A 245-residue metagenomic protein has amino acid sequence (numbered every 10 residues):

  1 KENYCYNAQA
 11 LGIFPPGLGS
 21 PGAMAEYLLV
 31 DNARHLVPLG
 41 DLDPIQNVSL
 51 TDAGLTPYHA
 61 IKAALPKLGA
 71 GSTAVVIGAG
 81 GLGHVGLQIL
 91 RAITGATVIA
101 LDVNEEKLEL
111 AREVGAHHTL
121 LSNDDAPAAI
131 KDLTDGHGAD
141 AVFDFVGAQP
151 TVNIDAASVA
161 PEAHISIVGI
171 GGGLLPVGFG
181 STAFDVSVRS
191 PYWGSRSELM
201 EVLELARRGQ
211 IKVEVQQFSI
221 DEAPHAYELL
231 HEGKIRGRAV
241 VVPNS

Functional and structural regions predicted by a protein language model:
K1-L36: Glycine-rich phosphate/adenylate-binding loop and adjacent beta-alpha elements of nucleotide- or dinucleotide-binding
H35, G40-D124, A128-A129, F143: Mid-domain Rossmann-like dinucleotide-binding core that forms the NAD(H)/NADP(H) cofactor-binding site
L36, V75, I99, H164-S166 (+3 more regions): Structural detector of well-ordered beta-strand residues that form the stable sheet scaffold of enzyme domains
H137-F143: Short SAM/SAH-binding signature in class I
V146-G147, G169-I170: Short glycine-/small-residue-rich Rossmann-like dinucleotide-binding loops
N153-A157, L199-S245: C-terminal hydrophobic helical "lid"/dimerization subdomain of Rossmann-like NAD(P)H-dependent oxidoreductases
V159-P161: Helix-to-beta-strand junctions that scaffold the AdoMet/dcAdoMet cofactor pocket in Class I SAM-dependent enzymes
A163-S166, P176-Q216: Rossmann-fold dehydrogenase core element
